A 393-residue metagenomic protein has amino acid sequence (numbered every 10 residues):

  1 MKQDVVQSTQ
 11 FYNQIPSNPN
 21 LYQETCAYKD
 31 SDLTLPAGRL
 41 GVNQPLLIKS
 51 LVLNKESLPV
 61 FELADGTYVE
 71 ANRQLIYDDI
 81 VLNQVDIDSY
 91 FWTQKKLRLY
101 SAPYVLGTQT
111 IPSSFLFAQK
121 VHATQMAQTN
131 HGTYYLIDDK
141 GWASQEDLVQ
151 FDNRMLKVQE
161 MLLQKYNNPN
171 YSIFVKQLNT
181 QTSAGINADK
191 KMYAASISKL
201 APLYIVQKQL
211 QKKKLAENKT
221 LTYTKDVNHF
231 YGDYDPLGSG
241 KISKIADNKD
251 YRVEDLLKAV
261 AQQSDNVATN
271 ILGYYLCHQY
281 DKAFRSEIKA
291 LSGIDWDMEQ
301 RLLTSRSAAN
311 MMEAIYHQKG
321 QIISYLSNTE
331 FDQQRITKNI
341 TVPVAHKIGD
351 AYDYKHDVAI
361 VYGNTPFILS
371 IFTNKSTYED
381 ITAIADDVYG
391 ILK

Functional and structural regions predicted by a protein language model:
M1-V5, K55-S57, Q119-K120, Q128-H131 (+5 more regions): Structured C-terminal helix/loop/strand segments within mature extracytoplasmic catalytic/sensor domains
K2, P36-Q74, F117-E146: SH3/SH3-like beta-barrel superfamily modules
K2-I15, E62-Y90, L136-M161: Boundary regions of SH3-family modules and the immediately adjacent low-complexity/disordered segments in eukaryotic
K29-V42, A102-F117: SH3/SH3-like (including bacterial SH3b) beta-barrel domains that bind proline-rich motifs or cell-wall ligands
S144-K191, A261: Beta-lactamase-like hydrolase cores
N153-L156, K225, H229-Q318: Active-site-adjacent helix/loop patches that line small-molecule binding or acyl-intermediate pockets
Y193-T224, V260, L369: Active-site SXXK
R301-D350: Conserved active-site loop region of the serine DD-peptidase/beta-lactamase
